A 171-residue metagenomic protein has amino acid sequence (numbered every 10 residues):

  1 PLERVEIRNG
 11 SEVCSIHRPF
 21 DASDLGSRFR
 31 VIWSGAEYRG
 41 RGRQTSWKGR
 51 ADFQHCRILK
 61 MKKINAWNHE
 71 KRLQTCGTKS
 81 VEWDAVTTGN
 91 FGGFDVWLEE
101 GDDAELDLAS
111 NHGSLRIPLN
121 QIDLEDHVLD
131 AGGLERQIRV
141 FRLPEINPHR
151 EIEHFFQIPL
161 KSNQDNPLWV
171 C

Functional and structural regions predicted by a protein language model:
P1-C171: C-terminal functional module detector
